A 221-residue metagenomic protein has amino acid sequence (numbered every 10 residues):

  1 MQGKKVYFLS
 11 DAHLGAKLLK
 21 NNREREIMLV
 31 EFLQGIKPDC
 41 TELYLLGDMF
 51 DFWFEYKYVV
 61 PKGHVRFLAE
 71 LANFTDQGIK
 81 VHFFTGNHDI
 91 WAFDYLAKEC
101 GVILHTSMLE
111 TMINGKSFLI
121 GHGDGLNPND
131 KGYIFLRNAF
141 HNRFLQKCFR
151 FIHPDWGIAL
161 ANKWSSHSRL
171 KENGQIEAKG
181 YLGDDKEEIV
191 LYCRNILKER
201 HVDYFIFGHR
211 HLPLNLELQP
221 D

Functional and structural regions predicted by a protein language model:
Q2-K5, L9, L14-I113: Core catalytic region of metal-dependent phosphoesterases/phosphodiesterases, especially metallo-beta-lactamase-like
A16, N114-I120, L126: Catalytic core of the metallo-beta-lactamase
R23, I27, K62-V65, A69 (+5 more regions): Generic alpha-helical secondary structure signal
E31, N73, D94, K98 (+7 more regions): Charged/polar, solvent-exposed surface patches and flexible loops
F32, I36, Y56-V59, D94-K98 (+3 more regions): Short amphipathic alpha-helical patches
G101-T106, L119, D124, D130-H141 (+1 more regions): Conserved beta-sheet core of the metallophosphoesterase superfamily
G123-E188: Active-site-proximal loop/helix segment associated with metal-binding centers of metalloenzymes
